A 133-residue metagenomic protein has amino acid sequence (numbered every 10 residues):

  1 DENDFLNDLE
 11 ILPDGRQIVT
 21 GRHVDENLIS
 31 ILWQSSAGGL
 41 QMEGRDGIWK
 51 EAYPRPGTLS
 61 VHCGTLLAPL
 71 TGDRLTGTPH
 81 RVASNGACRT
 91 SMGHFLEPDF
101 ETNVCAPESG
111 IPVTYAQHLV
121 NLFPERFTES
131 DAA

Functional and structural regions predicted by a protein language model:
D1-A133: C-terminal flanking tails of non-heme Fe-dependent oxygenases
